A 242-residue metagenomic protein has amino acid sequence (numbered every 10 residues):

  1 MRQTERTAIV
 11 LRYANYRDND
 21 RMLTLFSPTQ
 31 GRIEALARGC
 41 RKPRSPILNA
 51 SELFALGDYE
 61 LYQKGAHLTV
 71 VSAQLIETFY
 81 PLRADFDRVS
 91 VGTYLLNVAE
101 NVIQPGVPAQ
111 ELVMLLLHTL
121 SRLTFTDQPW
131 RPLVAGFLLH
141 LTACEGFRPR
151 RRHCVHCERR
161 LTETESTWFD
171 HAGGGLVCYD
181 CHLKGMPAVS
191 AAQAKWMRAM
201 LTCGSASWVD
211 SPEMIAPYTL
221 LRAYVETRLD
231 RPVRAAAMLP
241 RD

Functional and structural regions predicted by a protein language model:
M1-M22, F26-D242: Non-catalytic alpha-helical scaffolds and adjoining flexible linkers that form interface surfaces for assembly
